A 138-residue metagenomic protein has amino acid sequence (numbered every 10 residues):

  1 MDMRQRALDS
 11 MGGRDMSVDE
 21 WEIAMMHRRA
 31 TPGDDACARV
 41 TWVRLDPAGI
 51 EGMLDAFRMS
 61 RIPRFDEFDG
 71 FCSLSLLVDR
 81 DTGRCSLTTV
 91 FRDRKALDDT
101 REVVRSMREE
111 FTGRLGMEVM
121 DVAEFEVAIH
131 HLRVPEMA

Functional and structural regions predicted by a protein language model:
M1-S86, V90-A138: Short S/T/G/P-rich N-terminal loop/turn motif that feeds into the first structured element of a domain
